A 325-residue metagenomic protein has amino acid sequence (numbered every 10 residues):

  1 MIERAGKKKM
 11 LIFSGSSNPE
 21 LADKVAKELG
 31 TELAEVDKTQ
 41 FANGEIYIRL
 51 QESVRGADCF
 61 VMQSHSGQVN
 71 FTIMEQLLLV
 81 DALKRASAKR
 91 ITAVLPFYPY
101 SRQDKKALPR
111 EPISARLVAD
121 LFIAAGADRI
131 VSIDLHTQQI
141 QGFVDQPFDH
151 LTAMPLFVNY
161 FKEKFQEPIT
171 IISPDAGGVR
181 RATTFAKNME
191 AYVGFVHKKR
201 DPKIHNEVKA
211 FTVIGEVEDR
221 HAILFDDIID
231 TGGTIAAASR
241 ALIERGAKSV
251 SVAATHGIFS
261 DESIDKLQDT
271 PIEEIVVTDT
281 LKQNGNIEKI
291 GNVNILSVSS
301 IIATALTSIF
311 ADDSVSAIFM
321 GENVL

Functional and structural regions predicted by a protein language model:
M1-L325: PRPP-associated nucleotide enzymes
